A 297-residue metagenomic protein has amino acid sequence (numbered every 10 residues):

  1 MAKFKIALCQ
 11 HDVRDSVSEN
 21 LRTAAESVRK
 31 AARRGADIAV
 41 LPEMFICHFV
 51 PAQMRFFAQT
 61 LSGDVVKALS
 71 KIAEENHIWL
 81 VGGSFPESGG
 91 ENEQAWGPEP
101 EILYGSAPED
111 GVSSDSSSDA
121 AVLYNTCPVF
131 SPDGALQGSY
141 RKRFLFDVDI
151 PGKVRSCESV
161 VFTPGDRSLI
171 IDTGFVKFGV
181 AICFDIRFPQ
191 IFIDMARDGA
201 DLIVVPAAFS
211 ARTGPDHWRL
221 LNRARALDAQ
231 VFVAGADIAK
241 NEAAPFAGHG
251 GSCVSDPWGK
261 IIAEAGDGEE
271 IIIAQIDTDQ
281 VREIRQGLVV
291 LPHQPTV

Functional and structural regions predicted by a protein language model:
K3-D15, V40, S139-R141, K177-D185 (+1 more regions): Active-site-proximal beta-strand elements of phosphoester/diester hydrolases
C9, F57, Y140, I171 (+3 more regions): Hydrophobic residues at beta-strand termini and immediately following loops that shape nucleotide-binding pockets
R14-S18, A25-S139, V148, S210-V231: Cys-nucleophile CN-hydrolase/nitrilase-fold catalytic domain and related Cys-dependent amidase chemistry that acts on
A58, G90, I102, S118-D198 (+3 more regions): Active-site catalytic loop in hydrolytic enzyme cores
L61-G82, K177, I186-I272: CN hydrolase (nitrilase-like) catalytic-core segments centered on the catalytic cysteine and neighboring Lys/Glu
S84, T126-V129, L169, S252-V254 (+1 more regions): Short beta-strand scaffold segments in enzyme catalytic cores
P132-A135, G174-F175, P257-G259, I276-D279: Short loop segments at secondary-structure junctions
D279-V297: A short C-terminal boundary segment appended to hydrolase-like catalytic domains
